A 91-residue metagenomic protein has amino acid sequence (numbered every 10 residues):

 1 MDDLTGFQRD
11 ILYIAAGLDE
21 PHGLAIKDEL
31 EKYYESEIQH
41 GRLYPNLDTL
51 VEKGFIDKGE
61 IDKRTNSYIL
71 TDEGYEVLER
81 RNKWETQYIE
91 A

Functional and structural regions predicted by a protein language model:
M1-E20: Short alpha-helical segments that sit at the start of domains
Y13, D28, E79: A cross-family signal for key residues in well-ordered alpha-helices that form functional helical elements
P21-E31: Short acidic, hydrophobic short linear motifs in intrinsically disordered regions
E31-R42: Short, positively charged loop/turn segments that connect secondary-structure elements
L43-F55: Basic amphipathic alpha-helical segments that dock to polyanions
E52-D62, I69: Beta-hairpin "wing" of winged helix-turn-helix
K63-N82: Basic, amphipathic "hinge/linker" alpha-helix immediately C-terminal to the N-terminal HTH DNA-binding motif
E79-A91: Amphipathic alpha-helical dimerization/coiled-coil segments that flank or bridge DNA-binding/regulatory modules
